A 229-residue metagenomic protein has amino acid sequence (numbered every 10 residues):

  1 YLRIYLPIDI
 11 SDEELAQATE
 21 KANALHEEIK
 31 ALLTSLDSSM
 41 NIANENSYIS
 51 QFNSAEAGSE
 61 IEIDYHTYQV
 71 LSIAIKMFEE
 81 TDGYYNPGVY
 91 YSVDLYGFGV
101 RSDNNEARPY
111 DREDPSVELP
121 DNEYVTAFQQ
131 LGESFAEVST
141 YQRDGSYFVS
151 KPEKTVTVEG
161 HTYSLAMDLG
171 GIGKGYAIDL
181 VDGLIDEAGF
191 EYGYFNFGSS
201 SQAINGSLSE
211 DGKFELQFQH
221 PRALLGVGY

Functional and structural regions predicted by a protein language model:
Y1-Y229: Mature catalytic core of soluble alpha/beta enzymes
